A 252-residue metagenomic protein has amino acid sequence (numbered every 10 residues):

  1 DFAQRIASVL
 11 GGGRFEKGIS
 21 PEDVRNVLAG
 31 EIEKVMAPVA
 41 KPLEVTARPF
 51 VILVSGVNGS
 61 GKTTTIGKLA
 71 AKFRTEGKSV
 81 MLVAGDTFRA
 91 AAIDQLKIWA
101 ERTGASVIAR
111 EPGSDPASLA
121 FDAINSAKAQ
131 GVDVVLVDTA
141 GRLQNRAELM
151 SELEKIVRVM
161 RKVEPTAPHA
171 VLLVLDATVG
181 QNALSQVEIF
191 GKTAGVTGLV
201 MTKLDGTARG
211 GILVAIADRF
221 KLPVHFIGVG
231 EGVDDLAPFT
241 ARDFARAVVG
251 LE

Functional and structural regions predicted by a protein language model:
D1-T87, A92-V137: Primarily NTPase-proximal linker/entry elements flanking Walker-type ATP/GTP-binding cores
L10, M36-V39, A105, V135-D138 (+5 more regions): Generic, low-specificity signal for short hydrophobic/alpha-helical stretches with a mild N-terminal bias, encompassing
V54-G56, G141, A147: Acidic/glycine-enriched edge-of-secondary-structure segments
N58, A140, D176: Short glycine-/small-residue-rich Rossmann-like dinucleotide-binding loops
Q95, P112-Q130, Q144-G250: Conserved catalytic-core segment of NTP-binding enzymes
